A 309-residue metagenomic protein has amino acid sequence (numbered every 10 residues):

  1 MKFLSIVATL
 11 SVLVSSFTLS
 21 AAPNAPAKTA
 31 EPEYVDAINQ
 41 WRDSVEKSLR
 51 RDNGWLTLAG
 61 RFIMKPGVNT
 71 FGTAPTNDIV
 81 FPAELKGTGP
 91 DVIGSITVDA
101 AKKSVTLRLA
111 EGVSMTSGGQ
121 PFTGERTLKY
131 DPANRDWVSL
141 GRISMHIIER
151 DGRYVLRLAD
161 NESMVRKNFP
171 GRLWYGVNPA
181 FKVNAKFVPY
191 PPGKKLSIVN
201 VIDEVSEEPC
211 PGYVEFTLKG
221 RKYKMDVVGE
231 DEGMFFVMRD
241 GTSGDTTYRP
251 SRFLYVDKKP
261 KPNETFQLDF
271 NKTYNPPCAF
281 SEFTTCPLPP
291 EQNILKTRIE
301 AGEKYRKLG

Functional and structural regions predicted by a protein language model:
M1-S5: Positively charged n-region of N-terminal signal peptides that target proteins for export
V7-T18: Bacterial N-terminal signal peptides
L19-P23, A27: Boundary at the C-terminal end of the N-terminal hydrophobic targeting segment
N24, P170-W174, G241-D245, K258 (+2 more regions): Extended, aromatic/histidine-rich regions of cofactor-dependent oxidoreductases associated with respiratory
A25-P26, A110-E111, T116-N184, P191-G193 (+1 more regions): C-terminal boundary/linker segments immediately following FHA domains
D36, Q40-K86, T242: N-terminal beta-hairpin/loop module of FHA
I63-A133: Forkhead-associated
N184-S243, Y248: Flexible, glycine-rich surface segments
